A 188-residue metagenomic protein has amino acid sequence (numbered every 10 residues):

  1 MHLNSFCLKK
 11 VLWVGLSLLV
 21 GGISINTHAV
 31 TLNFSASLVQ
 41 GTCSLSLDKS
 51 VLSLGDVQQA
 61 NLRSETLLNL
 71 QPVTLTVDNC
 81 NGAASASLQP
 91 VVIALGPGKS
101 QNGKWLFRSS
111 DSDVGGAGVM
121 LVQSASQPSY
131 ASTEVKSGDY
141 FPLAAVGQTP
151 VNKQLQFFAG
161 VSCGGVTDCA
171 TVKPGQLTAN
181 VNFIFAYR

Functional and structural regions predicted by a protein language model:
H2-C7, G22, N26-R188: Mature extracellular/passenger domains of Gram-negative fimbrial/pilin and adhesin proteins
W13-G22: Bacterial N-terminal signal peptides
